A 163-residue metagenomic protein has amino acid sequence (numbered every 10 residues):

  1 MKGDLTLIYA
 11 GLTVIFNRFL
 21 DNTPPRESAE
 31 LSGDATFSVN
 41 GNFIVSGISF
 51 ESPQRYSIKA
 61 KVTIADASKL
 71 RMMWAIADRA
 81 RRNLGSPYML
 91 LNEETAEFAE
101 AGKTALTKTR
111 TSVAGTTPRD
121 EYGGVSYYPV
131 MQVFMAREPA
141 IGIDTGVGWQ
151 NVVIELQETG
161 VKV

Functional and structural regions predicted by a protein language model:
M1-V163: Extracellular/virion structural assembly segments
